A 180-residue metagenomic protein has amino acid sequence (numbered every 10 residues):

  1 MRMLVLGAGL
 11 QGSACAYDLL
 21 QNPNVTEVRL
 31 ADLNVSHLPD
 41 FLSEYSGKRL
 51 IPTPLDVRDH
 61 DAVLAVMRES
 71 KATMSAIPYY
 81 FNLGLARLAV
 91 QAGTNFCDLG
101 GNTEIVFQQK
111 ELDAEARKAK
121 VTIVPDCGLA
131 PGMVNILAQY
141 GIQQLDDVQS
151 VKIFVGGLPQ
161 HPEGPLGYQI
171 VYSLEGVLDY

Functional and structural regions predicted by a protein language model:
M3-A8: Conserved N-terminal Rossmann-fold NAD(P)-binding element of oxidoreductases
Q11-G12: Hydrophobic/small residue at the entry helix of a nucleotide-binding pocket
E27-R29: Short beta-strand element of Class I
N34-H37: Helix N-cap at the beta1-alpha1 junction of Rossmann-like dinucleotide-binding domains, i.e., the first residues
P54-A72, F81: Conserved Rossmann-fold cofactor-binding substructure of NAD(P)-dependent oxidoreductases
P78, L88-F107: ADP-ribose/adenylate-binding Rossmann-like module
G100-I123: Rossmann-fold NAD(P)-binding glycine/threonine-rich loop
V121-Y180: Rossmann-like dinucleotide-binding core of oxidoreductases
